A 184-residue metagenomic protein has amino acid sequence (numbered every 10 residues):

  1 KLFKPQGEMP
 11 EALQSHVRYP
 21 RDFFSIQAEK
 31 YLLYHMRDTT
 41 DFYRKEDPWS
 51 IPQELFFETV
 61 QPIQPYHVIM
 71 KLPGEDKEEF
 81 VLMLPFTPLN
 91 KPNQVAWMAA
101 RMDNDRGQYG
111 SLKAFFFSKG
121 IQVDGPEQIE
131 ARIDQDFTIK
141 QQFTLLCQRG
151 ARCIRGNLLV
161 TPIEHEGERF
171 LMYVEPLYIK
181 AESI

Functional and structural regions predicted by a protein language model:
L2-I184: Accessory, solvent-exposed terminal regions and/or long lumenal/extracellular loops of proteins
